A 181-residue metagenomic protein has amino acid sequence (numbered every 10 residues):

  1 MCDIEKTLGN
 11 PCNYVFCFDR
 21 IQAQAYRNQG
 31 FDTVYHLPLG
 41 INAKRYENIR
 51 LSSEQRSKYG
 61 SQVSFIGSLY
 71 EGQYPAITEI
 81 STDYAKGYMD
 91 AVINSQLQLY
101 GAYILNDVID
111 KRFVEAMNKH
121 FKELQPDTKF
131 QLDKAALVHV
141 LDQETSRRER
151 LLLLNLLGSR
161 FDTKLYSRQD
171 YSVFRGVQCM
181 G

Functional and structural regions predicted by a protein language model:
I4-V15: A conserved, positively charged/aromatic
V15-D32, L152: A short, active-site helix/loop in glycosyltransferases that binds the activated sugar's phosphate group
Q29-G181: Nucleotide-sugar donor-binding catalytic core of glycosyltransferases
